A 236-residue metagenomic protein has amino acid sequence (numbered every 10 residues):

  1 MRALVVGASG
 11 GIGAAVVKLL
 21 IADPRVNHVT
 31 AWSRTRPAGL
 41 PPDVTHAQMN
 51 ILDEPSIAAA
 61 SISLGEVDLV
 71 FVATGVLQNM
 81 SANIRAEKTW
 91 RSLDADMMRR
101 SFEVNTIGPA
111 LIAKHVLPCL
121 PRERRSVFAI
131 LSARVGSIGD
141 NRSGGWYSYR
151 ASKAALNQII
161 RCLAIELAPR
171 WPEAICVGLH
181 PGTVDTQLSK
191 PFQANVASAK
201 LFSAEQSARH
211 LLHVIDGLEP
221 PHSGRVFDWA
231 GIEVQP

Functional and structural regions predicted by a protein language model:
V6-A22: N-terminal Rossmann NAD(P)H-binding glycine-rich loop of SDR-like oxidoreductase domains
I21-L40: Conserved glycine-rich Rossmann-like NAD(P)H-binding loop of the short-chain dehydrogenase/reductase
Q48-V67: Conserved Rossmann-fold cofactor-binding substructure of NAD(P)-dependent oxidoreductases
F71, A129, C176-L179, S189: Hydrophobic structural elements of the Rossmann-like NAD(P)H-binding subdomain that define the short-chain
V76-A82, A86-F102, I107, R122-R170: Catalytic loop of short-chain dehydrogenase/reductase
G108-A113, L211: Conserved internal alpha-helix within the Rossmann fold of NAD(P)-dependent oxidoreductases
A113-K114, R161: A short, exposed helix-loop element centered on a Lys and neighboring polar residues
G178, T186, K190-P236: C-terminal helical subdomain
